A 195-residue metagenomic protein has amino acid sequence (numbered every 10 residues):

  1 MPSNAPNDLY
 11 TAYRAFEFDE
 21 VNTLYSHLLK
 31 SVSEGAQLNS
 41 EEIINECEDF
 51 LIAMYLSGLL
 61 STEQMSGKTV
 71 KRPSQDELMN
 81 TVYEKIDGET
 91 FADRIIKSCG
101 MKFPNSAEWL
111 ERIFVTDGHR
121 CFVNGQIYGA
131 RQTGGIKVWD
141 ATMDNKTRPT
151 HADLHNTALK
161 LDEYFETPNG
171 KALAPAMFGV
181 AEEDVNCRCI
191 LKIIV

Functional and structural regions predicted by a protein language model:
M1-D184, K192-V195: Domain-core detector
